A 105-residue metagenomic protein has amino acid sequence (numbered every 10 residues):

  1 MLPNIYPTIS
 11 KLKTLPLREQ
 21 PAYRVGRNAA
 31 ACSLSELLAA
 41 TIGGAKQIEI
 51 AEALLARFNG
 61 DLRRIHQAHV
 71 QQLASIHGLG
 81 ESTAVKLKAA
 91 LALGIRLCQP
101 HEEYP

Functional and structural regions predicted by a protein language model:
M1-Q72: Long, highly charged, low-complexity intrinsically disordered interaction regions that mediate electrostatic DNA/RNA
E36-G43, K88-A92, R96: Short, hydrophobic/amphipathic alpha-helical patches that form generic packing surfaces within helical domains
F58, I95-C98: Short amphipathic alpha-helical interaction patches enriched in hydrophobic/aromatic residues with interspersed Lys/Arg
I76: Acidic-histidine catalytic/liganding microenvironments
T83-A84: Short, charged amphipathic alpha-helical surface segments
C98-P105: Long, charged amphipathic helices and adjacent flexible linkers at domain junctions
